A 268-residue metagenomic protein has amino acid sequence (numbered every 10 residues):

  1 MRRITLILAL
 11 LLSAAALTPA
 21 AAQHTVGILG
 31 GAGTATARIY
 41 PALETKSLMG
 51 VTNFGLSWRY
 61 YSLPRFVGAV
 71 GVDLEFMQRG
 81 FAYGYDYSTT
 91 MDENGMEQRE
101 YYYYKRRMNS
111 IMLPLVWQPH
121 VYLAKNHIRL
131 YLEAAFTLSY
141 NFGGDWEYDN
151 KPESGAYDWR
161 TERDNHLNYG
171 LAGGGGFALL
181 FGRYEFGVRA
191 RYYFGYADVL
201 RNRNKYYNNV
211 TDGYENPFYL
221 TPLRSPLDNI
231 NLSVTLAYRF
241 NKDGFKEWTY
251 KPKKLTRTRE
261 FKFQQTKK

Functional and structural regions predicted by a protein language model:
A22-V26, F66-V70, N126-L132, G182-F186 (+1 more regions): Outer-envelope beta-barrel architecture signal
A22-Y60, A237-E247, K262-K268: Short glycine/proline- and aromatic-enriched beta-strand/turn motifs that initiate or cap beta-hairpins
V26, A32, G50-L56, I111-L115 (+4 more regions): Hydrophobic, lipid-facing positions within transmembrane beta-strands of outer-membrane proteins
G27-G31, G71-E75, L130-T137, R189-R191 (+2 more regions): Transmembrane beta-strands of outer-membrane beta-barrel proteins
A32-T36, F76-G80, N109, P119-V121 (+3 more regions): Transmembrane beta-strands of outer-membrane beta-barrel pores
T36, W58-P64, W117-L123, Y140 (+3 more regions): Outer-membrane beta-barrel proteins
T36-M49, R79-S110, S139-N168, V199-N209 (+1 more regions): Extracellular/periplasm-exposed beta-strand and loop segments of Gram-negative cell-envelope proteins, dominated by
R163, N168, G173, G182-K268: Predominantly the C-terminal beta-signal and adjacent terminal strand-loop region of outer-membrane beta-barrel
